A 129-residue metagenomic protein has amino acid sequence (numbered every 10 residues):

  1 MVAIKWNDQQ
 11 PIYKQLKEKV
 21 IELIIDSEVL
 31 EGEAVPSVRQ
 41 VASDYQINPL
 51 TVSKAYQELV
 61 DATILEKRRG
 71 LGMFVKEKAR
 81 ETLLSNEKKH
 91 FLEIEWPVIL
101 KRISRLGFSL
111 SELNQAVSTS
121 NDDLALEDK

Functional and structural regions predicted by a protein language model:
M1-A34, Q40, H90, I94-K129: Extreme N-terminal segment that seeds HTH/winged-HTH DNA-binding domains in transcriptional regulators
Y13, S37, M73-K88: Short, cationic-aromatic polyanion-contact patches
E28-V29, E33, D61-G70, K76-E77: Beta-hairpin "wing" of winged helix-turn-helix
A34-E66: N-terminal helix-turn-helix
D44, N48, I64, R69-G70 (+3 more regions): Short alpha-helix boundary/capping motifs
L59, T82, S120: The DNA-recognition helices of helix-turn-helix-type DNA-binding domains
G72-M73, V117: Conserved beta-strand edge residues that scaffold enzyme active sites
